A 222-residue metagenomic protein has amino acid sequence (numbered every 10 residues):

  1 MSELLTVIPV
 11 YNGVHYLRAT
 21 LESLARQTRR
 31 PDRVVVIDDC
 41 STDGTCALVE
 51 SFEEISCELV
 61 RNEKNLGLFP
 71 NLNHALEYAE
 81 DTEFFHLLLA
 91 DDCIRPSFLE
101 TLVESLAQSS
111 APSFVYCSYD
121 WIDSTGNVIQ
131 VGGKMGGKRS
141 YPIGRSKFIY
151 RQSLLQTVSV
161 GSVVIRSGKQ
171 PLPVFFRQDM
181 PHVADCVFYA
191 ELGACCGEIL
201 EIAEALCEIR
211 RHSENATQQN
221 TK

Functional and structural regions predicted by a protein language model:
S2-L4, A25-V36, G44, I55-E58: Short loop->beta transition adjacent to catalytic acidic/histidine clusters or analogous donor-positioning motifs
G13-R26: Short, well-formed alpha-helical segments that are part of the catalytic scaffolds of diverse glycosyltransferases
R18, D43-S51, S97: Acidic helix N-cap motif at the loop->helix transition within catalytic regions of sugar-transfer enzymes
D38-A47, K64, L89: A conserved acidic beta->alpha catalytic loop
C46-Y78: Conserved donor nucleotide-binding strand/loop of the catalytic core
K64, P70-E77, L99-K169, N220-T221: Flexible acidic/His/Gly-enriched loops in nucleotide-sugar-dependent glycosyltransferase catalytic domains
T82-D91: Short beta-strand-to-loop acidic/aromatic patch adjacent to the donor-nucleotide binding site
Y141-K222: Conserved nucleotide-sugar donor-binding catalytic segment
